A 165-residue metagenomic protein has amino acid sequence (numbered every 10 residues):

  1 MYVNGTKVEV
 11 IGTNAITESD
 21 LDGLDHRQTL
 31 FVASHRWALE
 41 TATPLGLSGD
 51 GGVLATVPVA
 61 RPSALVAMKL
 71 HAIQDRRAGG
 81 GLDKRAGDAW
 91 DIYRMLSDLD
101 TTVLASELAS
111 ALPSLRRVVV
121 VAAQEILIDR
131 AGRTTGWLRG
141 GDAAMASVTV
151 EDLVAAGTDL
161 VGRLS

Functional and structural regions predicted by a protein language model:
M1-S165: Compositionally biased terminal segments of proteins
